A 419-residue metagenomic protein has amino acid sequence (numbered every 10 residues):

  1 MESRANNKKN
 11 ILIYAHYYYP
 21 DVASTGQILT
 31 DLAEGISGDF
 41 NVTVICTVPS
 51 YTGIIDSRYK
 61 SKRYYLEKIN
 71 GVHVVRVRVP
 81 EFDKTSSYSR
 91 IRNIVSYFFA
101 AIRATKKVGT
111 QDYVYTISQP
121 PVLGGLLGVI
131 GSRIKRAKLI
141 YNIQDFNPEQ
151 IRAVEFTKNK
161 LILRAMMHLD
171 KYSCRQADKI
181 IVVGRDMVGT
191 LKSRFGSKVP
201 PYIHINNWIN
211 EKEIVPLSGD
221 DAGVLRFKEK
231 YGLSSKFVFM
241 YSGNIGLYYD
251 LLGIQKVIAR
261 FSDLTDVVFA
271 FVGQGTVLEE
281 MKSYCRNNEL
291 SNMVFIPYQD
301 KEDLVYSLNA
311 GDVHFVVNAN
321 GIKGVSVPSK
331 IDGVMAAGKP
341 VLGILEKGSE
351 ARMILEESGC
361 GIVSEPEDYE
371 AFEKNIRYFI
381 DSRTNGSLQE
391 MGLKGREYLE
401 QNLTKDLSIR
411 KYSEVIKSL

Functional and structural regions predicted by a protein language model:
M1-N70, I258-F261: N-terminal subdomain of nucleotide-sugar transferases
V48, D186, W208: Carbohydrate-associated surface elements
K60-Y64, V215-G232: A short helix/loop element that forms part of the nucleotide-sugar donor recognition site in Leloir-type
I102, L123, I130-I134, L161-V182: Membrane-proximal helix-turn-helix segments that form the acceptor-binding/catalytic region of lipid-linked
L233-Y249, I254-I258: Conserved donor-binding/catalytic core segment of Leloir-type glycosyltransferases
Y249, P297-Y306, H314-M335, P340-M353: Nucleotide-sugar-dependent
S262, D266, V272-G273, L278-V305: Nucleotide-activated donor-binding/catalytic signature segment of Leloir-type glycosyltransferases, i.e., the conserved
S387-N402: A short, well-ordered alpha-helix in the C-terminal region of glycosyltransferases
